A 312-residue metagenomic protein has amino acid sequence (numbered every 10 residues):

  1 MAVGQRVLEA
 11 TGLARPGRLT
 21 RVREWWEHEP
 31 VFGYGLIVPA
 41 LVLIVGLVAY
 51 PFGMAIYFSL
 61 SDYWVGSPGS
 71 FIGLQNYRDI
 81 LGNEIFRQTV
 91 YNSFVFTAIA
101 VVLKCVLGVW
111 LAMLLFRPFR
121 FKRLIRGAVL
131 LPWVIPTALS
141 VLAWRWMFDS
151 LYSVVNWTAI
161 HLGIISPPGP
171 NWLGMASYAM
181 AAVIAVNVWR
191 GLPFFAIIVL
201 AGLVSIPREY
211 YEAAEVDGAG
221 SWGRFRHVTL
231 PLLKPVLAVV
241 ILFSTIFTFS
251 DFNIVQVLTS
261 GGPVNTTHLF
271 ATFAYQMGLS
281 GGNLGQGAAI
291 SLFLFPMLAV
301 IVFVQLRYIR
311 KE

Functional and structural regions predicted by a protein language model:
M1-I37, R120-K122, V304-E312: Transmembrane alpha-helical segments of polytopic membrane transport and secretion proteins
F32-E312: A structural signal for multi-pass alpha-helical bundles of membrane permease subunits that mediate small-molecule
